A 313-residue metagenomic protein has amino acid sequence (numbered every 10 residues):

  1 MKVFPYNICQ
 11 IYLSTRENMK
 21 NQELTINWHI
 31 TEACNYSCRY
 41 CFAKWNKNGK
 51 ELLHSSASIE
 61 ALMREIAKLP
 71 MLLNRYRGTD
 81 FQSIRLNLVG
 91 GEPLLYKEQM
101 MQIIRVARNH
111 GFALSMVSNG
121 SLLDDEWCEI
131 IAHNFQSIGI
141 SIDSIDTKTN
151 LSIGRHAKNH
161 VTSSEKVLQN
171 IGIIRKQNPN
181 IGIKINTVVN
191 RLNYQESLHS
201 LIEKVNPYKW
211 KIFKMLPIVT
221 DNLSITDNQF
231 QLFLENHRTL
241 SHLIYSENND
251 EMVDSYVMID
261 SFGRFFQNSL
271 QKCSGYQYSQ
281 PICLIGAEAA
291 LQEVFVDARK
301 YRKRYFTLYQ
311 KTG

Functional and structural regions predicted by a protein language model:
Y12-G90, L94-S115, L123-E129: Conserved alpha-helical substructure of the radical SAM core
I26, L86-L88, L114-M116, I138-I140 (+2 more regions): Hydrophobic faces of well-ordered beta-strands that scaffold small-molecule active sites in alpha/beta enzyme cores
K50-A57, T147-F266, L270-T312: Radical SAM enzyme [4Fe-4S]-AdoMet core and its adjacent flexible, acidic and glycine-rich loops/tails across
A61-R64, E98-N109, E126, I130-H133 (+4 more regions): Alpha-helical scaffolding segments of alpha/beta enzyme cores, especially the outer helices of TIM-barrel or partial
Q82-I84, H110-F112, N134-Q136, P179-I181 (+1 more regions): Short, well-ordered coil/turn segments that N-cap beta-strands
G91, N119-S121, D143, V188-N190 (+1 more regions): Active-site beta-loop-alpha junctions enriched in small/polar residues
E126-I145, L201-I212: Structural recognition of alpha->loop->beta junctions
